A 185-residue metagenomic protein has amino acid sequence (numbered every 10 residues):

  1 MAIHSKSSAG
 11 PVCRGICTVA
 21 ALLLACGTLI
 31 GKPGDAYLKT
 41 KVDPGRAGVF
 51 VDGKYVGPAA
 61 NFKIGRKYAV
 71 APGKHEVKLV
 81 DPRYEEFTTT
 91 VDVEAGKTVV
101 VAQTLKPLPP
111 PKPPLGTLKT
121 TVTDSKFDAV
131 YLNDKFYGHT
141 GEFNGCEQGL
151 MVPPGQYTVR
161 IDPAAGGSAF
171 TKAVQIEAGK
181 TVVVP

Functional and structural regions predicted by a protein language model:
M1-C13: N-terminal secretory signal peptides that target proteins for export/translocation
S7-G10, V19-A20, V42, V122: Serine/proline-rich low-complexity intrinsically disordered segments, especially terminal tails, linkers
G15-A25: Bacterial N-terminal signal peptides
C26-P185: Short loop/turn and low-complexity linker motifs enriched in small/turn-promoting residues
